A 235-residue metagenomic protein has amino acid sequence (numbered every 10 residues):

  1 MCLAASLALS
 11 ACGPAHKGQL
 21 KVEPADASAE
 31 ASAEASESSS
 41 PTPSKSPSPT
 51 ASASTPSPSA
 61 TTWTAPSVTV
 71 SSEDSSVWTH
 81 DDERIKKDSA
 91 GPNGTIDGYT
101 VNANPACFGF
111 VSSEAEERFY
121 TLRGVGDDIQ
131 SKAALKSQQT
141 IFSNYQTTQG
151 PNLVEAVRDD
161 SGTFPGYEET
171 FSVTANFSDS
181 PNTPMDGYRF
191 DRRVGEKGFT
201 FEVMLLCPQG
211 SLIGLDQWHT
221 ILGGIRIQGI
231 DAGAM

Functional and structural regions predicted by a protein language model:
M1-S10: Sec-dependent bacterial lipoprotein signal peptides
C12-V22, D26-P41: Bacterial lipoprotein signal-peptidase II cleavage site
A31-D74: N-terminal low-complexity, Pro/Thr/Ser-rich intrinsically disordered segments that act as propeptides or flexible
T69-K132: Secretory pathway targeting signatures of secreted, lumenal, and periplasmic proteins
S76, F199-M235: Surface-exposed amphipathic alpha-helical segments
K132-R192: Signature of long, low-cysteine stretches enriched in small and polar/charged residues
P184-E202, L206: A short, surface-exposed beta-strand/turn
